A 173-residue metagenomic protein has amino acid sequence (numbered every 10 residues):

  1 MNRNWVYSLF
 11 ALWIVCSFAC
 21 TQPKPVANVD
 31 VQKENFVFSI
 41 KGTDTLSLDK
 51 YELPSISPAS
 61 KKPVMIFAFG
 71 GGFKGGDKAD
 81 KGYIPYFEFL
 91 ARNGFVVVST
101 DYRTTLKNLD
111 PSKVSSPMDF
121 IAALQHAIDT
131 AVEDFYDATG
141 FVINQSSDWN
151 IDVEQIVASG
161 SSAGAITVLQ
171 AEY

Functional and structural regions predicted by a protein language model:
M1-N28: Bacterial Sec-dependent N-terminal signal peptides
P23-S60: N-terminal cap/lid segment of alpha/beta-hydrolase-fold proteins
S60-G71: Short beta-strand element of the alpha/beta-hydrolase
G72-G75, V97, F141: Serine-hydrolase catalytic-loop signature spanning alpha/beta hydrolases and amidase-signature enzymes
K74-G82, D101-D129: Cap/lid segment of the alpha/beta-hydrolase catalytic domain
A79-S99: Short amphipathic alpha-helix adjacent to the substrate-entry channel of hydrolases
P117-S147: Alpha/beta-hydrolase active-site loop
D137-Y173: Primarily recognizes the serine-hydrolase "nucleophile elbow" in alpha/beta-hydrolase and SGNH/GDSL folds
